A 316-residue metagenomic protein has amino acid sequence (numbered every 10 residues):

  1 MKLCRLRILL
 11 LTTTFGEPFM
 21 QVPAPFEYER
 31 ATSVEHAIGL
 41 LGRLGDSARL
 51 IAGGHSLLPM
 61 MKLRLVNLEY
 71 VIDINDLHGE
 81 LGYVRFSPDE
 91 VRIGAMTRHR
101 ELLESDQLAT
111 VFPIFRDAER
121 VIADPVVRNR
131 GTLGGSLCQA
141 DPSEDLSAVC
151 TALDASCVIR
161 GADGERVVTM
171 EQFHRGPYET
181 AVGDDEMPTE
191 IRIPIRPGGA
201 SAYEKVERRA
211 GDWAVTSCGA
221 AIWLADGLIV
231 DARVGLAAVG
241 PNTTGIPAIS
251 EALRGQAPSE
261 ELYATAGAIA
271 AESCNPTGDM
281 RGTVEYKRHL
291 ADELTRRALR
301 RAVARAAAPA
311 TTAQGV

Functional and structural regions predicted by a protein language model:
K2-V316: C-terminal structural segment of proteins
